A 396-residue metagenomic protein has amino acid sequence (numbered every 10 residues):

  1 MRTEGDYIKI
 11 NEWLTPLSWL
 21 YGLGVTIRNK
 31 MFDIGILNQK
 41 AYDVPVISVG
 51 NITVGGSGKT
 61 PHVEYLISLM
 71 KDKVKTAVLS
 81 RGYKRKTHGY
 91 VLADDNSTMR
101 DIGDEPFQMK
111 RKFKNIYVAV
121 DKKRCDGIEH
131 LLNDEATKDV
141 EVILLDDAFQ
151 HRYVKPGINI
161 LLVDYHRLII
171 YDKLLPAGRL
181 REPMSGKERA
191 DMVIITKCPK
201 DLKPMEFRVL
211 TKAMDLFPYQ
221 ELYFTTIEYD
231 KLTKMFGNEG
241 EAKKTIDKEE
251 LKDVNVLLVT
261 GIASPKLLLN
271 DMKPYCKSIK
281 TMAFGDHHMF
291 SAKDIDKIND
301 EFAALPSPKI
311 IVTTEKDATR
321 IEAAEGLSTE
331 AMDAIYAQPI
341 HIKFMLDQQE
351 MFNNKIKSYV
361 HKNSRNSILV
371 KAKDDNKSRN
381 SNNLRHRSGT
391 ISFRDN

Functional and structural regions predicted by a protein language model:
M1-D43, F352, Y359, N363 (+1 more regions): A transmembrane-helix-recognition feature enriched in membrane-embedded lipid enzymes and envelope glyco-/phospholipid
R2-Y7, I169-P308, V370-N396: C-terminal accessory "lid"/substrate-recognition subdomains
L20, T60, M109, D146 (+4 more regions): Residue-level signal for inorganic ion chemistry
N29-D95, P199-D201: Walker A (P-loop) phosphate-binding motif
A77-L79, L161, N255-V259: Conserved beta-strand elements of the Class I
G82-Q220, F224: Phosphate/Mg2+-binding loops and adjacent switch elements in nucleotide/diphosphate-handling enzyme cores
D230, F284-M289, E330-K362: Short, flexible loop segments at boundaries between secondary-structure elements
K309-K316: Acidic beta-strand-to-loop metal/phosphate-binding motif
